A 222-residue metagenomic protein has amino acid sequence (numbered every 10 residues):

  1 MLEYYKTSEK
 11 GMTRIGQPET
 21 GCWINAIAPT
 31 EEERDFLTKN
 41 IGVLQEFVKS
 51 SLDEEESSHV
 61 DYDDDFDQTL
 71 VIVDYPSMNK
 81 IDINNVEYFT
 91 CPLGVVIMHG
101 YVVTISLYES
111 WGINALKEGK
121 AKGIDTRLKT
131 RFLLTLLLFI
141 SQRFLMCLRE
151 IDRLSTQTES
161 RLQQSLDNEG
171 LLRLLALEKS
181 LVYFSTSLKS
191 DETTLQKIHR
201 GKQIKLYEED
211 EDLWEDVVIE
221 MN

Functional and structural regions predicted by a protein language model:
M1-E220: Peripheral, non-transmembrane regulatory/ligand-interaction domains of membrane transport proteins
